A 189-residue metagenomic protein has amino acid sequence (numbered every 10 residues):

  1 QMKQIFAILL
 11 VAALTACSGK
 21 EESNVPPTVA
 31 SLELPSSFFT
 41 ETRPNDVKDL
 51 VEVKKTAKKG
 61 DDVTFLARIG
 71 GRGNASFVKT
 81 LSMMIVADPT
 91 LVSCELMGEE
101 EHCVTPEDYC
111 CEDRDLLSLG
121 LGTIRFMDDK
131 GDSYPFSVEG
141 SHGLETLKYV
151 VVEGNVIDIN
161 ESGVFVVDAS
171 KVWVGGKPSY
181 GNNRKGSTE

Functional and structural regions predicted by a protein language model:
Q1-T15: Sec-dependent bacterial lipoprotein signal peptides
C17-E189: OB-fold and OB-like single-stranded nucleic-acid-recognition modules and their adjacent interaction interfaces
